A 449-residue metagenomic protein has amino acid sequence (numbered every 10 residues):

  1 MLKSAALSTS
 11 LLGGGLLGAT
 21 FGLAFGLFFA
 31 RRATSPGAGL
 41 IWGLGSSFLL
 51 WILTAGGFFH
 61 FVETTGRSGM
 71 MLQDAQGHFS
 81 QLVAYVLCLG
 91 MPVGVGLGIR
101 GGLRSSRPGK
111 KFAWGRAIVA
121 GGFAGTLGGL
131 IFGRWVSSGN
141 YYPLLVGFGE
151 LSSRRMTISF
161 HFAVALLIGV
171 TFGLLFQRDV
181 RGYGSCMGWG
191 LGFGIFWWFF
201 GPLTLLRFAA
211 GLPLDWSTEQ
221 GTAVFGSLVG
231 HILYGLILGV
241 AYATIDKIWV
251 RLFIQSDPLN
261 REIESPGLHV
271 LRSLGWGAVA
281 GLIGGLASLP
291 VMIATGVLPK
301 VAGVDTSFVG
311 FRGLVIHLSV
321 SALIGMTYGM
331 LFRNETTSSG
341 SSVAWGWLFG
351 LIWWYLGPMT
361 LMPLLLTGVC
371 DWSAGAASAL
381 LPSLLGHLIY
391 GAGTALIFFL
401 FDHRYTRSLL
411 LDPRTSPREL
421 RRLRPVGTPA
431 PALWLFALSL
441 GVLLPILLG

Functional and structural regions predicted by a protein language model:
M1-G449: Juxtamembrane/disordered regions of integral membrane proteins
